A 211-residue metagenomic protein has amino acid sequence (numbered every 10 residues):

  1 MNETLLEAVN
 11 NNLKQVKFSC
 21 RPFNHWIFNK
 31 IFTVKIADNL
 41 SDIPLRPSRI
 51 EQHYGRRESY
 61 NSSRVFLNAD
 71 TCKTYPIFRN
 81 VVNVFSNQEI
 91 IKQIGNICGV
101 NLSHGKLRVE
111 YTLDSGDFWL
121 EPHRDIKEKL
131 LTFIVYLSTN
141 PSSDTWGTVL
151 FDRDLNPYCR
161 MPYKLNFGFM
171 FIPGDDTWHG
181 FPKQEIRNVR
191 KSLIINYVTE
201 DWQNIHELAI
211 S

Functional and structural regions predicted by a protein language model:
M1-T4, A209-S211: Membrane-proximal basic amphipathic "stem/tether" segments
T4-A8, N12-I97: Non-heme Fe(II)/2-oxoglutarate
T71-S86, I90-I210: Catalytic core of non-heme Fe(II) oxygenases with the double-stranded beta-helix
